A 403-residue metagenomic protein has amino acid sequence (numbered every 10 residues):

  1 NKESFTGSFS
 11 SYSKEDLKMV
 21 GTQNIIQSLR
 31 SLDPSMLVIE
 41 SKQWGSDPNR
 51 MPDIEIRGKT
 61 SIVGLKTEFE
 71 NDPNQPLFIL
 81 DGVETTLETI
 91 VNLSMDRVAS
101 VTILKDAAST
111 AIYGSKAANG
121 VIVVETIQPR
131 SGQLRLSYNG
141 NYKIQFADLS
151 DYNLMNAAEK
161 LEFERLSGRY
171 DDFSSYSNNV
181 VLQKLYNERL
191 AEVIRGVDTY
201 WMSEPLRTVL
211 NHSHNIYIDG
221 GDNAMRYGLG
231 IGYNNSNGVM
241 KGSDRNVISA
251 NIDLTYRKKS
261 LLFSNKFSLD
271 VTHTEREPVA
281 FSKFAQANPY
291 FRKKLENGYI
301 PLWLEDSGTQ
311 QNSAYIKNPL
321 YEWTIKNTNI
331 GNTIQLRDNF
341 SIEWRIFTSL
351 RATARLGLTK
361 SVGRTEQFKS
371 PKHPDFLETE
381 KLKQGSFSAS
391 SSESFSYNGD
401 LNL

Functional and structural regions predicted by a protein language model:
N1-N251, R257, L262-S264, R337: Short, small/polar-rich motifs associated with maturation and membrane association, primarily at protein termini
E3, V63-K66, R130-V197, G238-R245 (+2 more regions): Surface-exposed loop/interface segments of Gram-negative outer-membrane beta-barrel transport/assembly proteins
K259, R345-F347: Residue-level recognition of beta-strand termini and adjacent short loop/turns
L350: An active-site-proximal structural segment forming one wall of the substrate-binding cleft that immediately precedes
